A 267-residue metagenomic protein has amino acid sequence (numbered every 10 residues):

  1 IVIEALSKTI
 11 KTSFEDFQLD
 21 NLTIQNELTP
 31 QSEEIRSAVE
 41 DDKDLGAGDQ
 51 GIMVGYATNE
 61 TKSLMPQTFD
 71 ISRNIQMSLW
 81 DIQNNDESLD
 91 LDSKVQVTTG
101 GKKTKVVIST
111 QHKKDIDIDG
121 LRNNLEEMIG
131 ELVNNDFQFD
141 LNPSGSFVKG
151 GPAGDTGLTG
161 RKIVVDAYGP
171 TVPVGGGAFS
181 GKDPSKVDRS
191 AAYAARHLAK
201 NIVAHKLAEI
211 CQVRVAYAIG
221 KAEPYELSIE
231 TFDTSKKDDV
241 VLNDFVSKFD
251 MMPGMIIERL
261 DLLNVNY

Functional and structural regions predicted by a protein language model:
I1-V2, L6, Y56, E60 (+3 more regions): Glycine-rich and small/hydrophobic secondary-structure elements
E4, K8-G150: Glycine-rich, mobile lid/loop segments that gate access to catalytic sites or pores
E4-K11, M77-D81, P170, K200-L207 (+1 more regions): Short, intrinsically disordered, mixed-charge
R36-V39, M65, G150-G154, G176-F179 (+1 more regions): Short acidic, glycine/serine/threonine-rich loops at helix termini
A57-L79, K182-K206: Alpha-helical support elements that line or immediately flank enzyme active sites and cofactor-binding pockets
G100, S109-Q111, N142, D166-P170 (+3 more regions): Generic beta-strand/beta-sheet core signal
I116-I202: Glycine-rich anion/phosphate-binding loop at the beta-strand->alpha-helix junction
I210, R214-Y267: Internal helix-turn-beta structural module
